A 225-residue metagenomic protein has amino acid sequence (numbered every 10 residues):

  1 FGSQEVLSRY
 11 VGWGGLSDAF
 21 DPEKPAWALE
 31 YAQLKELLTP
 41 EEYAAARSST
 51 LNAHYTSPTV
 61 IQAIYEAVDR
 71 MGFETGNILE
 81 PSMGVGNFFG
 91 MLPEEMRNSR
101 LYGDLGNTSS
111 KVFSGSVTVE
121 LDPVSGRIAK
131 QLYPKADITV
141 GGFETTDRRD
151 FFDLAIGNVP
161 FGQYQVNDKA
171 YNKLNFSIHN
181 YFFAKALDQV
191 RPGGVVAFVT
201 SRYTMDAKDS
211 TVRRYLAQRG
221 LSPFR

Functional and structural regions predicted by a protein language model:
F1-L132, A136: Class I S-adenosyl-L-methionine
I64, V119-P123, N175-R225: Conserved Class I SAM-dependent methyltransferase catalytic core
T75, F113-G115, K135, D153 (+2 more regions): A generic structural signal for alpha->beta connector loops
K135-F143: Conserved SAM-binding strand-loop segment of SAM-dependent methyltransferases
T146-I156: A short acidic, Gly/Pro-enriched loop at the edge of an enzyme's catalytic core that lines a small-molecule cofactor
I156-Q165: A short SAM/SAH-binding and catalytic strip from SAM-dependent methyltransferases
Y164-D168, K208: Conserved ATPase-coupling elements of RecA-like P-loop NTPase cores
K169-L174: Short glycine-enriched, charge-decorated loop/helix-capping segments at active-site entrances that position
